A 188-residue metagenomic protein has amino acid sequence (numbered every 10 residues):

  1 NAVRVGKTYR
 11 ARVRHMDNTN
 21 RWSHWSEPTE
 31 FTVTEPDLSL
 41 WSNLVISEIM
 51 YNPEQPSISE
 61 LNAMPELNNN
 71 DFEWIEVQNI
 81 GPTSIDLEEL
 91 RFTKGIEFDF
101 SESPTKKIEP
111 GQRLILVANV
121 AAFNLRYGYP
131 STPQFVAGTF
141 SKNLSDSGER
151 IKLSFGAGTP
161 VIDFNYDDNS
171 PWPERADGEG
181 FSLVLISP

Functional and structural regions predicted by a protein language model:
A2-T8: Surface-exposed, short loops/turns at beta-strand junctions within beta-sandwich domains
K7, N20-R21, E27-P188: Activation on beta-sandwich/Ig-like modules and their edge loops
R14-N18: Beta-strand-rich extracellular modules
